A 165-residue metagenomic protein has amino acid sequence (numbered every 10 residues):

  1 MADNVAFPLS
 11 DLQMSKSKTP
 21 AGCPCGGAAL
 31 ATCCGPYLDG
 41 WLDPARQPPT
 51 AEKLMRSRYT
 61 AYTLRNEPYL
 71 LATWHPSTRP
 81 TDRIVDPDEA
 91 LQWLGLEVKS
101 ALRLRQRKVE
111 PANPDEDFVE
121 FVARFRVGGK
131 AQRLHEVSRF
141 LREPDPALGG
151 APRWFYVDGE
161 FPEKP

Functional and structural regions predicted by a protein language model:
A2-S57: Short, low-complexity N-terminal intrinsically disordered segments enriched in polar/charged residues
F7-K18, R107-P111, E143-W154: Intrinsically disordered, low-complexity terminal tails and inter-domain linkers enriched for S/T/G/P/D/E
S15, P48, I84-P87, L91-G95: Contiguous, function-dense segments enriched for cysteine-driven chemistry and partner/ligand-binding capacity
C23, L96, D117, S138 (+1 more regions): A broad, low-specificity signal marking well-ordered, structured residues that form hydrophobic/aromatic
Y37, W74-T78, S100-R105, A123-F125 (+1 more regions): Generic secondary-structure microfeatures
W41-D86: Core segments of small alpha/beta cavity-forming domains
D88-R133: Surface-exposed, charged secondary-structure patches
R133-P165: Short beta-strand edge/turn micro-motifs at domain boundaries
